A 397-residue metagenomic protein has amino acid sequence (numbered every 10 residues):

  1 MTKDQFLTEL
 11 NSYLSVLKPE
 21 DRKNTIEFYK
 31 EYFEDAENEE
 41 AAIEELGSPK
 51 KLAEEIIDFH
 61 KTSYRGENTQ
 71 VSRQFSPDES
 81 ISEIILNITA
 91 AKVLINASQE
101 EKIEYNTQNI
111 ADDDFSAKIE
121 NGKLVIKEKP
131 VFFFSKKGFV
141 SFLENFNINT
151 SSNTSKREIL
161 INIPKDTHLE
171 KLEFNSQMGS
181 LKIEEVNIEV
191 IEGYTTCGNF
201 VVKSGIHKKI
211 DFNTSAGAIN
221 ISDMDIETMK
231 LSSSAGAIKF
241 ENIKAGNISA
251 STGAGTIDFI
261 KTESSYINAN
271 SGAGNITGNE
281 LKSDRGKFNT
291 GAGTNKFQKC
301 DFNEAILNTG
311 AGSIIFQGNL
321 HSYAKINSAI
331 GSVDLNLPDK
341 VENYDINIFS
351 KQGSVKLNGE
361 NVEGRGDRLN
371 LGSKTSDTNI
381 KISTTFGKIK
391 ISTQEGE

Functional and structural regions predicted by a protein language model:
T2-P19: Amphipathic, heptad-repeat alpha-helical segments
S12, G47-K50, F134, S155: A composition-biased, non-transmembrane "mature-region" signal
D21-T25, L52: Residue-level detector of well-ordered alpha-helical segments, enriched for hydrophobic/aromatic packing positions
K23, Y64-K129, S135, N149-Y194 (+7 more regions): Short linear S-[DN]-x-LW-Φ motif typified by the pepsin-like aspartic protease active-site region
T25-E40: Amphipathic alpha-helical segments that form the core helices of the histone-fold
E37-N68: Short, charged early-sequence alpha-helical segments and their helix-coil boundaries
K129, S151-N153, R157-E158, N162-T167 (+3 more regions): Short, surface-exposed interaction patches in beta-rich subdomains that mediate adhesion/assembly near membranes
